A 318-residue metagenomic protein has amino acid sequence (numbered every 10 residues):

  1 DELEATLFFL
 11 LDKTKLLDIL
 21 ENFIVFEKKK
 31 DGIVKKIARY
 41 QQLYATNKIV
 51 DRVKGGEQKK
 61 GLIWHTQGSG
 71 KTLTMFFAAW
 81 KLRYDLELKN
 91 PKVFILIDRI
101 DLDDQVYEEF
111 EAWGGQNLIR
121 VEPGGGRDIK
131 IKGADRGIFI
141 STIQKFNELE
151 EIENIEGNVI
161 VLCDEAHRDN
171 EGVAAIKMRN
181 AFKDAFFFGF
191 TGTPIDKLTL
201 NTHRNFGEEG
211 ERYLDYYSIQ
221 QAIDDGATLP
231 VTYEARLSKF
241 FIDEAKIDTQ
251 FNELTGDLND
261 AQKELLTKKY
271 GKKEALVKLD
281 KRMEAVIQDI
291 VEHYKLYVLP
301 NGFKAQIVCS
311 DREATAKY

Functional and structural regions predicted by a protein language model:
D1-I97, D101-Q116, A134-I138, Q144 (+3 more regions): ATP-dependent helicase/translocase motor core
Q67, H167-R168, A181-L198, G226: Conserved helicase ATPase motor motifs in RecA-like P-loop NTPase domains
I100, V121-I129, T142-E148, S310: Conserved helicase motor
L102, K145, E165-D169, I195-D196: Residues immediately C-terminal
G125-F139, I152-E153: Conserved motor-coupling elements within RecA-like helicase/translocase cores
N154-F188: SF2 helicase catalytic motif II
L200-G302: Interdomain helical connector at the RecA1-RecA2 junction of SF1/SF2 helicase-like NTPases
R312-Y318: Conserved helicase motor "Helicase C" RecA-like lobe of SF1/SF2 P-loop NTPases
